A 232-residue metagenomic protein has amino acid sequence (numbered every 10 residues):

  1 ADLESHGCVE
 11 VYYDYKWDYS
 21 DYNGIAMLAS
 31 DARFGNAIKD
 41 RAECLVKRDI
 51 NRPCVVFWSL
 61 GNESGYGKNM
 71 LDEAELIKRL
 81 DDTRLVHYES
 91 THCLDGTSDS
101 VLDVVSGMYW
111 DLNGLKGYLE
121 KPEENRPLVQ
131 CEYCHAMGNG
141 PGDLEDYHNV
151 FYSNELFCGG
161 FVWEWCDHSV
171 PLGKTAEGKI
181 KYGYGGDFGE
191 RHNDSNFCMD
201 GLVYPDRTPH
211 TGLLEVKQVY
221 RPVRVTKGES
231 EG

Functional and structural regions predicted by a protein language model:
A1-E231: Extended substrate-binding grooves/exosites of carbohydrate-active enzymes
